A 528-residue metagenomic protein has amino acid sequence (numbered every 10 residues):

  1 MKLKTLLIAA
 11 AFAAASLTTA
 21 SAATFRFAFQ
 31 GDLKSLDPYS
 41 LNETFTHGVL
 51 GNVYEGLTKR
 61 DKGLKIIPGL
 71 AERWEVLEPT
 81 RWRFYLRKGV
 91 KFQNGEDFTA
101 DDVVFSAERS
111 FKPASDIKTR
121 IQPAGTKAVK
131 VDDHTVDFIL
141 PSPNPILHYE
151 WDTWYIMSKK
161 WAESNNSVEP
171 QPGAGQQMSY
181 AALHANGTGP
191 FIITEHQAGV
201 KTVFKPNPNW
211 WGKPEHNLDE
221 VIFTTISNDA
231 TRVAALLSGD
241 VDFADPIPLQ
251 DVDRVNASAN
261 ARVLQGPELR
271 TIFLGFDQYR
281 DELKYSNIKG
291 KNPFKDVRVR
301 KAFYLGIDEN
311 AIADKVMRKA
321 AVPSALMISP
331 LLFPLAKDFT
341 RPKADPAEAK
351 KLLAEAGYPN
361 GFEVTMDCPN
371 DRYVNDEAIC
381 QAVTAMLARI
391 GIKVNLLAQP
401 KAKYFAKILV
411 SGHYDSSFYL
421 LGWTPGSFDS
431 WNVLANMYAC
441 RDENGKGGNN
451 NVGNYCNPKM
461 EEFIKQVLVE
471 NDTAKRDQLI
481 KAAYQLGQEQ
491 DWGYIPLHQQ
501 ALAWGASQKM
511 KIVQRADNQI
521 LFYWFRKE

Functional and structural regions predicted by a protein language model:
M1-L7: Bacterial N-terminal signal peptides that target proteins for export
A9-S16: Bacterial N-terminal signal peptides
L17-A22: Sec/Tat signal peptide C-region and signal peptidase I cleavage site
A28-E78, E108, N186-P190: N-terminal lobe/hinge region of extracytoplasmic solute-binding protein
K59-K62, P79, R87-K118, T126-K130 (+4 more regions): Extracytoplasmic/periplasmic ligand-capture domains
E75, T119-P170: Surface-exposed binding/hinge segments that line and control ligand-binding clefts or catalytic entry sites
A162, R318-D338, W492, A503-S507: Mature extracytoplasmic/periplasmic domains
W504-E528: Long beta-strand-rich cores associated with HINT superfamily self-processing modules
